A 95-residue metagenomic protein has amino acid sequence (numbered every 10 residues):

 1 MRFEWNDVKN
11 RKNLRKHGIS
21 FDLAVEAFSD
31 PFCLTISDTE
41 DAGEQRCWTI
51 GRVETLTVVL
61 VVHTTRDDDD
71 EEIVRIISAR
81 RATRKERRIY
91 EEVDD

Functional and structural regions predicted by a protein language model:
M1-D95: Ribonuclease/tRNase effector modules and their secretory precursors
